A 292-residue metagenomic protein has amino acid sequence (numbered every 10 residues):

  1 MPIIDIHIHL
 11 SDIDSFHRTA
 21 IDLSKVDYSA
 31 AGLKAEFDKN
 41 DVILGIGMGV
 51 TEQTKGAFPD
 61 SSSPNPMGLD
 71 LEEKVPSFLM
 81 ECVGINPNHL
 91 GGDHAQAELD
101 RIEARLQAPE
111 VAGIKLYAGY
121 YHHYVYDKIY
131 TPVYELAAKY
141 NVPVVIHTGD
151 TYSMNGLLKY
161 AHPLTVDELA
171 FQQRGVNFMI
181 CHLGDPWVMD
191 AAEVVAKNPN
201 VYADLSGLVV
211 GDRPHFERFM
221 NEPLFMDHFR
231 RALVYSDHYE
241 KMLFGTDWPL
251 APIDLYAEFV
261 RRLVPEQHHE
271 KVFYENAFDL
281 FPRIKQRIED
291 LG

Functional and structural regions predicted by a protein language model:
M1-S11, S15-L44, R231, Y235-L243 (+1 more regions): Mid-to-C-terminal alpha-helical segments outside catalytic/metal-binding sites
H7, F37, G68, I114 (+6 more regions): Conserved, mostly hydrophobic/aromatic
H9, V50-T51, G84-N88, Y117-Y121 (+4 more regions): Active-site beta-loop-alpha junctions enriched in small/polar residues
S11-Y28, Q53-K55, T151-S153, R213-R218: Acidic/histidine-rich helix-loop elements that form or flank divalent-metal/phosphate-binding sites at the catalytic
S24-A57, F78-N86, A112-G113, A118-G119 (+1 more regions): Divalent metal-dependent hydrolysis catalytic cores, especially in the metallo-beta-lactamase
D27-F37, G91-R105, V188: Short, acidic/polar
P59-Y160: Active-site gating/metal-coordination segments in enzymes
P109-G113, Y126-L243, L291: Catalytic pocket-lining loop regions of alpha/beta-barrel enzymes, especially the amidohydrolase/enolase/GH5 lineages
